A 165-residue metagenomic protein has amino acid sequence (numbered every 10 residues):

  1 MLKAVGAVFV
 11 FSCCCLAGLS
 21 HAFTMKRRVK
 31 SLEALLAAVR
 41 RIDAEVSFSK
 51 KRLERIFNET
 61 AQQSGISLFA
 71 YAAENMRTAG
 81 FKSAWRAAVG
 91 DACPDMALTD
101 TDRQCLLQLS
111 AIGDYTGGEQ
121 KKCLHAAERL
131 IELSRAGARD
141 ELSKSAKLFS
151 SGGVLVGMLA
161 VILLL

Functional and structural regions predicted by a protein language model:
K3-N75: Juxtamembrane/interface alpha-helical elements of multi-pass membrane proteins
A7-A17, R139-L165: Bilayer-spanning, highly hydrophobic alpha-helical transmembrane segments
R27, A111-V154: Membrane-interface, cytosolic juxtamembrane amphipathic helix immediately N-terminal to a transmembrane helix, enriched
R28-S31, L53, F81, T116 (+1 more regions): Residue-level recognition of alpha-helical structural elements
L35-A38, I42, D102-L109, A127: Amphipathic alpha-helices that form helix-helix packing interfaces
Q62-I66, T78-A79, D91, L130: A short structural micro-motif
A73-L98, V161-L165: Membrane-anchoring/interfacial helices and their immediately flanking loops in integral membrane proteins
A87-G118: Short, non-transmembrane cytosolic segments of multipass membrane proteins
